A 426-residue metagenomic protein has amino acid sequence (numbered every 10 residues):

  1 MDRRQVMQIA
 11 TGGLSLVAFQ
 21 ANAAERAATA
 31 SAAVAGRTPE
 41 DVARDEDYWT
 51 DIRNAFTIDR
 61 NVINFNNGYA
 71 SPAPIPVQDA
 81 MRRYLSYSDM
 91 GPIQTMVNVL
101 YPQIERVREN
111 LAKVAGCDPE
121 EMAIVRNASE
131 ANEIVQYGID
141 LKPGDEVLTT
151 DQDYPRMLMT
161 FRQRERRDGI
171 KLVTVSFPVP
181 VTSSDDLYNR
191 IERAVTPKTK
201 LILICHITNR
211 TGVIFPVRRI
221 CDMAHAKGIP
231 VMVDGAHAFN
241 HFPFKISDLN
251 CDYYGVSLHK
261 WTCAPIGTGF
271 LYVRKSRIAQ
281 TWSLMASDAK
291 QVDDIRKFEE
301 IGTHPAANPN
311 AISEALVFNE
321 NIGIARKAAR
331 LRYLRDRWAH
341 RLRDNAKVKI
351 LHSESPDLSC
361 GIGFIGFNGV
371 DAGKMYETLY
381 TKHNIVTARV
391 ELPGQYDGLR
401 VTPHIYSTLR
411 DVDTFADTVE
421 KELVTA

Functional and structural regions predicted by a protein language model:
Q5-A426: Pyridoxal 5′-phosphate
